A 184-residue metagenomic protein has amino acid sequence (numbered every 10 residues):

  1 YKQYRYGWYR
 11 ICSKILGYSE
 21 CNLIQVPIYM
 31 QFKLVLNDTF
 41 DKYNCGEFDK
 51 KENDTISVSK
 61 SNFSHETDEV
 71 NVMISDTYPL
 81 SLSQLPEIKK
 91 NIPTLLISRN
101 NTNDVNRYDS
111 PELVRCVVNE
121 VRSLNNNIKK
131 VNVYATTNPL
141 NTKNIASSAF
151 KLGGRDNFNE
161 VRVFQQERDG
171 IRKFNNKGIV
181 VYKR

Functional and structural regions predicted by a protein language model:
Y1-K130, K143-R184: Long, low-complexity, Lys/Arg-enriched
A135-N141: Short, structured protein-protein interaction patches enriched in aromatics and acidic/basic residues, typified by
